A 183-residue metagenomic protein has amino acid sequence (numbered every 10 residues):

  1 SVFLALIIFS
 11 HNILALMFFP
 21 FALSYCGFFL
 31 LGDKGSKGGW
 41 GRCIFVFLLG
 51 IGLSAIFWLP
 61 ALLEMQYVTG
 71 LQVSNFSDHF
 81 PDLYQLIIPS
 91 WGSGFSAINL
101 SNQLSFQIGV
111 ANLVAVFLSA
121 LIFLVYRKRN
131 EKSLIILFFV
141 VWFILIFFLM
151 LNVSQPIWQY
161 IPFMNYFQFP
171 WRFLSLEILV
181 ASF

Functional and structural regions predicted by a protein language model:
S1-F183: Membrane-embedded transmembrane-helix bundle of lipid-linked glycan/lipid transferases
